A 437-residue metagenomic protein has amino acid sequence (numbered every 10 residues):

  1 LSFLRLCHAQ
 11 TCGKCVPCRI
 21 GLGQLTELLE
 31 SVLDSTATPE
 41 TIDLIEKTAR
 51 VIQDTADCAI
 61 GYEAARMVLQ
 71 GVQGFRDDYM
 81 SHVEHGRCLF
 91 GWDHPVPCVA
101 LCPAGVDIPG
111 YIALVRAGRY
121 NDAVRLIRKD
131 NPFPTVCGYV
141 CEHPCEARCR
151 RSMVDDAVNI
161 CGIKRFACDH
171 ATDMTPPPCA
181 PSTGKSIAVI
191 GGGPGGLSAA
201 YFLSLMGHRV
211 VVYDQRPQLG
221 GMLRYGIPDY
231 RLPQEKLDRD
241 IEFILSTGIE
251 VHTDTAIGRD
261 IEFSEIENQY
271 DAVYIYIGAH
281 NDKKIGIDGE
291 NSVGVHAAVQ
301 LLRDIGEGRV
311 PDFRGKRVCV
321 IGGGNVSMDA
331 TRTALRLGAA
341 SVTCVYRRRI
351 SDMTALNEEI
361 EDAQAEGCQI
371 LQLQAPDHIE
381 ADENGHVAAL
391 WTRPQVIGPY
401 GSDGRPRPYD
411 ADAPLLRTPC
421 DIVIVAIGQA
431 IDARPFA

Functional and structural regions predicted by a protein language model:
L1-P97, G105-Y139, H143, V154-C179 (+1 more regions): Ferredoxin-type iron-sulfur electron-transfer modules in oxidoreductases and energy-metabolism complexes
V106-V115, V124-I127, M153, A157-C161 (+5 more regions): Beta1-alpha1 glycine-rich phosphate/pyrophosphate-binding loop at the start of Rossmann-like nucleotide-binding domains
G118, D122-R148, R224, D240-A272 (+1 more regions): Conserved N-terminal/central alpha/beta ligand/cofactor-binding core
P132, G193-P194, Q218, G324-V326 (+1 more regions): Residue-level detector of alpha-helix initiation sites
G138-F166, D271-V273, I277-E290: Helix-enriched interaction subdomains in cytosolic or periplasmic regions, typified by TIR/SEFIR signaling/NADase cores
D169-I187, Q300-K316: A short, basic/flexible loop-to-alpha-helix module at the beginning of a structural domain
A188-I190, C319-I321: Conserved hydrophobic packing residues within short motifs/helices of P-loop NTPase cores of ABC-family ATPases
E235-K283, H296-R314, R336-A437: A Rossmann-like FAD-binding core segment of flavoenzymes
